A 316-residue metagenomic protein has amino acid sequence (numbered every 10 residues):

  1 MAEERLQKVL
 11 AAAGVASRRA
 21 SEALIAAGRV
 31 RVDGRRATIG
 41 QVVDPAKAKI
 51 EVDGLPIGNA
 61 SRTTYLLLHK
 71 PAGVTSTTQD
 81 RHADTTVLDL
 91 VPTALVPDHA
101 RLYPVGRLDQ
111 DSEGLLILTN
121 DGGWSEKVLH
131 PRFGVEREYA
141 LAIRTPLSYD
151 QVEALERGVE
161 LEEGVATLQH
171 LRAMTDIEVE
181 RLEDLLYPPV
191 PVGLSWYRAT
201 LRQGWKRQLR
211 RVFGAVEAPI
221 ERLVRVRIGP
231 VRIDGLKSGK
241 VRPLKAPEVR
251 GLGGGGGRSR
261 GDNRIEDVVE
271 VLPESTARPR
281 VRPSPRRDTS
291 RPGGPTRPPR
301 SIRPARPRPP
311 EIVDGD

Functional and structural regions predicted by a protein language model:
M1-D316: Basic, flexible Lys/Arg- and Gly-enriched helix-loop patches that mediate nucleic-acid binding at interfaces with rRNA
